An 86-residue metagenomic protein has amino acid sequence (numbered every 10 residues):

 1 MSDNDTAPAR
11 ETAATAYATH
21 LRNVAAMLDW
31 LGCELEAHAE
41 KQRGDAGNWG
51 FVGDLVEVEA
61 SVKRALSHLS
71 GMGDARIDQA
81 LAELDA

Functional and structural regions predicted by a protein language model:
S2-A39: N-terminal acidic leader/helix
A18-L21, A25-L28, G32, V52-E59 (+2 more regions): Generic structural concept
H38-A75: Short, charge-rich amphipathic interface segments used for partner binding and complex assembly
G73-A86: Long amphipathic alpha-helical coiled-coil segments
